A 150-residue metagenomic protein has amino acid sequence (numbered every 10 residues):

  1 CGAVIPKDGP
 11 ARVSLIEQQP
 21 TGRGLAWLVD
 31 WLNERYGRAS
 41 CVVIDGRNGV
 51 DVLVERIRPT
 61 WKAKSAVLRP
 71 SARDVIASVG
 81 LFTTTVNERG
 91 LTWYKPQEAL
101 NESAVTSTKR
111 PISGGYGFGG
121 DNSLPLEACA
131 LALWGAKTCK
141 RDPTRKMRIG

Functional and structural regions predicted by a protein language model:
C1-R69, I76, G80, W93-G150: RNase H-like, metal-dependent nuclease domains and their acidic two-metal-ion catalytic environment used
S78-E88: Short, surface-exposed amphipathic charged segments that create phosphate/polyanion-binding patches used for binding
